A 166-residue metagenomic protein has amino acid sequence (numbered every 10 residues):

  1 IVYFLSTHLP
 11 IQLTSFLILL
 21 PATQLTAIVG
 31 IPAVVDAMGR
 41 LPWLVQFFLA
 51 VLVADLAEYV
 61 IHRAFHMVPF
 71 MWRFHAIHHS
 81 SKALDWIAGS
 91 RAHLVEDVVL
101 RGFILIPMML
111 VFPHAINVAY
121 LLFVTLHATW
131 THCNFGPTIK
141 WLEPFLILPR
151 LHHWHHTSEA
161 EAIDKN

Functional and structural regions predicted by a protein language model:
Y3-N166: Membrane-embedded catalytic scaffold of the fatty acid hydroxylase/desaturase
